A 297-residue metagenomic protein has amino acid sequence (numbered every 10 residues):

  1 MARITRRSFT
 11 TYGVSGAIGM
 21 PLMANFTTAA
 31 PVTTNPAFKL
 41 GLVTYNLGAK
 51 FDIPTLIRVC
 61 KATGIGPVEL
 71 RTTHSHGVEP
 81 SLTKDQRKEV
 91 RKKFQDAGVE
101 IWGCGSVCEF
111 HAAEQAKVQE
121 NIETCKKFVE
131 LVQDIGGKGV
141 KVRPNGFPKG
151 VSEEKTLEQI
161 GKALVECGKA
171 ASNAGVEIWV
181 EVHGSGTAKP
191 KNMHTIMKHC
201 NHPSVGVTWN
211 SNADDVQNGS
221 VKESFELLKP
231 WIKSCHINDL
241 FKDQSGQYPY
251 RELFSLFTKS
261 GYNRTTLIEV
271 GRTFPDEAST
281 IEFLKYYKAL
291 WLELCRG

Functional and structural regions predicted by a protein language model:
A2-K39, K50-T63, T187-G297: Histidine-acidic metal/acid-base catalytic patches
S8, G13-L22, P54-I57, R91-E100 (+3 more regions): Active-site acidic/histidine proton-transfer and metal-coordination neighborhood in alpha/beta enzyme cores
F38-V43, V68-L70, I101-S106, V140-V142 (+4 more regions): Hydrophobic faces of well-ordered beta-strands that scaffold small-molecule active sites in alpha/beta enzyme cores
Y45-L47, R71-S75, S106-E109, N145-F147 (+4 more regions): Active-site beta-loop-alpha junctions enriched in small/polar residues
L56-T73, G136: Catalytic domains of carbohydrate-active enzymes, especially glycoside hydrolases
R71-E89, N145-V151: Glycine-rich, proline-tolerant flexible connector loops at the mouths of alpha/beta enzymes
E79-R87, Q115-V118, E277-T280: Metal-dependent catalytic neighborhoods of phosphoester/phosphodiester hydrolases
K84-D96, A163-C167, S224, L253-F257: Catalytic-core regions built around general acid/base machinery
